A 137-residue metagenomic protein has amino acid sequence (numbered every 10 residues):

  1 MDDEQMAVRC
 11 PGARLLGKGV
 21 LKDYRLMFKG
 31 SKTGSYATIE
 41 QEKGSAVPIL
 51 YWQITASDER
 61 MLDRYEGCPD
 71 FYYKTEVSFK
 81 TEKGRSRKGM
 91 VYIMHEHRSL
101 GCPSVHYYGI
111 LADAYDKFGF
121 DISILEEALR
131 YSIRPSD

Functional and structural regions predicted by a protein language model:
M1-D137: Glycine-aromatic micro-motifs
